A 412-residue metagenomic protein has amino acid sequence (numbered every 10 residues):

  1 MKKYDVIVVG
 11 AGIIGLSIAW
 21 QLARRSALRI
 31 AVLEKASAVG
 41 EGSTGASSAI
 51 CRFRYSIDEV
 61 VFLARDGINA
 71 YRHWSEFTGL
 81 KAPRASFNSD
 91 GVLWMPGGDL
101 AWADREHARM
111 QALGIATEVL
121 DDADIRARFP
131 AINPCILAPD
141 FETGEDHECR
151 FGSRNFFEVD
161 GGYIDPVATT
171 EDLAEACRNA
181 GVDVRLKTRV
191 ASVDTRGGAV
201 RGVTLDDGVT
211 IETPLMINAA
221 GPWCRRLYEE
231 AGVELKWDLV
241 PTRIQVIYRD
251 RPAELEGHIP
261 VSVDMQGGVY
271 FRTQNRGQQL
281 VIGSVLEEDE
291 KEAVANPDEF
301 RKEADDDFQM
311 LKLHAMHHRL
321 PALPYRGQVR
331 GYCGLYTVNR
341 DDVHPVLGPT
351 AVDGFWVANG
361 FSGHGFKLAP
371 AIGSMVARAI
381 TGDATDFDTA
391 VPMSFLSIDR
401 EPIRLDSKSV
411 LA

Functional and structural regions predicted by a protein language model:
M1-I14, A31: Beta1/beta-strand and adjacent pyrophosphate-binding region of the FAD-binding site in flavoprotein oxidoreductases
A23-T44: Glycine-rich FAD pyrophosphate-binding loop
G40, V209-H258: Central helical "cap/lid" subdomain
S48-F141, G268-Y270: Dinucleotide-binding Rossmann-like beta1-alpha1 core, especially the glycine-rich loop that anchors the ADP
D99-A180, R185-L186, S192-A199: Flavin (FAD/FMN) cofactor-binding and adjacent substrate-gating region of FAD-dependent oxidoreductase domains
A123-N133, P241, E303-T381, T385-L405: Flavin (FAD/FMN) cofactor-binding core of flavoprotein oxidoreductases
A191-I211, M216: Conserved beta-strand-loop-beta-strand element in the redox core of flavoprotein oxidoreductases
K236, P252-D353: Active-site lid/adjacent beta-loop-alpha segment flanking the redox-cofactor pocket in flavoenzymes
